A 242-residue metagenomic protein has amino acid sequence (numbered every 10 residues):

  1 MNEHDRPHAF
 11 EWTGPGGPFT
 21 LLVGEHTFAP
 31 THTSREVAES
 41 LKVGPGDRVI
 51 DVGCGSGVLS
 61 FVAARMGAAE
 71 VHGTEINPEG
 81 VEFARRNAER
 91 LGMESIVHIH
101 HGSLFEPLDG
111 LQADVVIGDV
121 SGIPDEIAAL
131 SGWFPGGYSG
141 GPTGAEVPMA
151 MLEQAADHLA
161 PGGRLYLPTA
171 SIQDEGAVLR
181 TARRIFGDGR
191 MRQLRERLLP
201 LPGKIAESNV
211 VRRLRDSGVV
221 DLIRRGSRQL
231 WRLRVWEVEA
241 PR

Functional and structural regions predicted by a protein language model:
M1-M66, F83, S217-V238: SAM-dependent Rossmann-like transferase core, predominantly class I methyltransferases with a strong bias toward
L22, A145-G203: Conserved Class I SAM-dependent methyltransferase catalytic core
H32-E126: Conserved SAM/SAH cofactor-binding pocket of Class I
R85-R86, A128-S131, V178-R180: Short amphipathic alpha-helical segments
I117-M149: Mobile active-site "lid"/loop adjacent to the S-adenosyl-L-methionine
G187-W236: Class I S-adenosyl-L-methionine
A240-R242: Generic C-terminal helix-cap and adjacent flexible tail
